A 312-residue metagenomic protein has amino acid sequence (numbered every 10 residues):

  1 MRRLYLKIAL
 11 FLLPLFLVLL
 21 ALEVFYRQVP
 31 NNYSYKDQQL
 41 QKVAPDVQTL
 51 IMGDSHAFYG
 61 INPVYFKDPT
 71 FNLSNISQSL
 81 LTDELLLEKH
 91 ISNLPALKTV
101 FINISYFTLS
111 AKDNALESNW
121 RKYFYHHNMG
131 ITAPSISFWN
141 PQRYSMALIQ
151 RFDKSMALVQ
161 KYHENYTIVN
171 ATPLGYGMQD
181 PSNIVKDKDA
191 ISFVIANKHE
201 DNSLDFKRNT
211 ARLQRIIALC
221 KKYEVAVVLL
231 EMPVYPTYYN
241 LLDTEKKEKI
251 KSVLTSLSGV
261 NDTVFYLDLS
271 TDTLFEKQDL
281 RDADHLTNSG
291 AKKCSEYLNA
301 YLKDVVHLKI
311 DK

Functional and structural regions predicted by a protein language model:
L6-F25: Hydrophobic membrane-insertion alpha-helices, especially the h-region of bacterial N-terminal signal peptides
R27-P45: Alpha-helical transmembrane signal-anchor/signal-peptide segments
T49-G53, L280, L286: Short hydrophobic beta-strand that contains or immediately precedes a catalytic carboxylate
L50, T99-F101, A226-V228: A structural signal for isolated positions on well-ordered beta-strands in alpha/beta enzyme cores
H56-R143: Membrane-embedded segments
H90, V100, D282-K312: Histidine-centered active-site loop/cap adjacent to the catalytic His in serine esterases/O-acetyl transfer systems
D113, E117-Y223, I310: Secreted/periplasmic serine-hydrolase-like ester/acetyl group-modifying domain
R208, I216-K221, V228-A283: Extended hydrophobic/aromatic segments used for targeting, binding, or gating
